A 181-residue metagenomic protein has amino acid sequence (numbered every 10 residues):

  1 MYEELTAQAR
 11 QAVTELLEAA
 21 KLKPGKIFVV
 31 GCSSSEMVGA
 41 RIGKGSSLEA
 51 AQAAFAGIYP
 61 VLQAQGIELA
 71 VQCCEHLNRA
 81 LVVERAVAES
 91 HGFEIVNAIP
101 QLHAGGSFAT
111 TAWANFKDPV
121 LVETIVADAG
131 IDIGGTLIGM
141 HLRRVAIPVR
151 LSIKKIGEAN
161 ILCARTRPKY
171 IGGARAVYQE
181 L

Functional and structural regions predicted by a protein language model:
M1-F28, L48-V61: N-terminal glycine-/serine-/threonine-rich phosphate-binding loop
T14, E18-K21, Y59-I67, W113-L121 (+1 more regions): Generic secondary-structure signature for well-ordered alpha-helical cores
A20-L22, A104, R150-K155: Solvent-exposed alpha-helices and their adjacent loops that cap or buttress functional pockets in soluble metabolic
K26-G31, L69-A70: Short glycine-rich phosphate-binding loop at a beta-alpha junction
M37-I42, S46-A53, P60-R79, A104: Active-site histidine-anchored catalytic micro-motif
A40-I42, L81-E84, G173-R175: Short acidic, glycine/serine/threonine-rich loops at helix termini
Q65-D128, G134: Ligand-binding beta-strand-loop-alpha-helix segment within the catalytic cores of soluble metabolic enzymes
T110, A114-L181: Glycine-rich, aromatic-bearing surface loops/beta-hairpins
